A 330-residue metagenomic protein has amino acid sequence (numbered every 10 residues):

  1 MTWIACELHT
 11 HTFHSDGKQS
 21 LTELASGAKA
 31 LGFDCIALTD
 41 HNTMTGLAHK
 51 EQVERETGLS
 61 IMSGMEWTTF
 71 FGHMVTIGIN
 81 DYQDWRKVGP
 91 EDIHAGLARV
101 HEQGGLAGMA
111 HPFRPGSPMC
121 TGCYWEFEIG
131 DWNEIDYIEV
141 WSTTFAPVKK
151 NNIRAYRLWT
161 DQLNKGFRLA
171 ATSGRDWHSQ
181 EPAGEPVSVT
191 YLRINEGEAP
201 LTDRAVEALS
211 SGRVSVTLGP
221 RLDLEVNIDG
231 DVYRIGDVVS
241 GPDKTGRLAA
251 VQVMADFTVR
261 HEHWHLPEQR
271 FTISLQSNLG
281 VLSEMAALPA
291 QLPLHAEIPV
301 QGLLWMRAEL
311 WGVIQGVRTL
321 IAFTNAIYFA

Functional and structural regions predicted by a protein language model:
M1-C120, W125-F127, N133, V140-W159 (+6 more regions): A metal-dependent hydrolase metal-coordination microenvironment
M1-W3, W177-A330: C-terminal functional module detector
G105, D136, S188-T190: Generic beta-strand structural signal
L169-A170, F271: Residue-level recognition of the N-termini of beta-strands and the immediately preceding loop/turn
